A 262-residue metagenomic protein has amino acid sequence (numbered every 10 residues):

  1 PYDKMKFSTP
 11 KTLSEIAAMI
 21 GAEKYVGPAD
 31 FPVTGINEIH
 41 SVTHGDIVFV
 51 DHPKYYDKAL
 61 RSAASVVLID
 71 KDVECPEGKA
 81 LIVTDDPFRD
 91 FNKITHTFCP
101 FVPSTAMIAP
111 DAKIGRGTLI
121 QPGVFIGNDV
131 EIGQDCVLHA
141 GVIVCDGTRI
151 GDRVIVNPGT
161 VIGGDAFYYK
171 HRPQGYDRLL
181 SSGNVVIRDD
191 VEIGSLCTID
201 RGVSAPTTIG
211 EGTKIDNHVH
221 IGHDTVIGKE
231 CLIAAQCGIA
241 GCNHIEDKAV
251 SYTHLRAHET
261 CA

Functional and structural regions predicted by a protein language model:
P1-T105, P110-D111, G117, R153 (+4 more regions): Terminal amphipathic alpha-helical/low-complexity segments used for targeting or macromolecular assembly
K6, G127-N128: Short helix-capping/hinge SLiMs at alpha-helix to coil transitions
A106, A112, G117-I120, V124 (+15 more regions): A structural motif detector for beta-strand N-caps
C145-D146, G175-Y176, G183: A generic local secondary-structure boundary/capping motif
D177, A205-P206: Short, small-residue-enriched loops and turns at beta-alpha junctions that line or gate enzyme active sites
S182, S204: Short coil/loop residues immediately preceding or within conserved phosphate-binding loops of NTP-utilizing enzyme
R201: Inter-heme linker and motif-flanking segments adjacent to c-type heme-binding CXXCH motifs in c-type cytochromes
H254-A262: Single conserved hydrophobic/aromatic residue that forms the stacking wall/gate of nucleotide- or nucleobase-binding
